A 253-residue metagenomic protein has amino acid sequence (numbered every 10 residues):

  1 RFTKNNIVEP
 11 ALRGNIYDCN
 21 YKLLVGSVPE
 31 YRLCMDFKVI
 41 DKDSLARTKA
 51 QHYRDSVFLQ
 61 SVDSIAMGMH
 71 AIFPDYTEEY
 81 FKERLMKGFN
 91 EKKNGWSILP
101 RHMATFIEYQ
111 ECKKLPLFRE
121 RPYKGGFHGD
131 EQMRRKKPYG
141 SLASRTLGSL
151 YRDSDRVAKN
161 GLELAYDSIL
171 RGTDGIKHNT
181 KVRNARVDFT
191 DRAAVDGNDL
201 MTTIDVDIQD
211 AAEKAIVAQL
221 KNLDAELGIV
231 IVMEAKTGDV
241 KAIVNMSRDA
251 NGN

Functional and structural regions predicted by a protein language model:
R1-V8, G26-H52, K181-D196, V206-N253: Short pre-catalytic segments that frame enzyme active sites
E9-L12, C19, G26-R32, K124 (+4 more regions): Extracytoplasmic
Y17-D18, M233: Core beta-strand residues in small-molecule sensory/regulatory alpha/beta domains
Y21, E111-C112, T146, A212 (+1 more regions): Residue-level preference for non-acidic, small/hydrophobic
S27, S64-P74, Y80-D196: Small/polar-residue-rich segments within soluble enzyme cores
M35-Y80: Catalytic-histidine neighborhood of serine endopeptidases, predominantly the chymotrypsin-like S1/PA family
M201-T203: Generic structural detector for well-ordered beta-strands
